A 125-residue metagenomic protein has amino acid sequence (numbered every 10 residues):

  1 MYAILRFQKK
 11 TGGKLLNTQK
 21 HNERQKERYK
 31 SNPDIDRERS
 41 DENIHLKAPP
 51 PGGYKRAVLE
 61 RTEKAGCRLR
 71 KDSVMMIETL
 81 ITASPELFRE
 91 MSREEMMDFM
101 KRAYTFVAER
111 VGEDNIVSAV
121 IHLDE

Functional and structural regions predicted by a protein language model:
M1-E125: N-terminal nicking endonuclease/strand-transfer module with a His-rich metal-binding environment and a catalytic Tyr
